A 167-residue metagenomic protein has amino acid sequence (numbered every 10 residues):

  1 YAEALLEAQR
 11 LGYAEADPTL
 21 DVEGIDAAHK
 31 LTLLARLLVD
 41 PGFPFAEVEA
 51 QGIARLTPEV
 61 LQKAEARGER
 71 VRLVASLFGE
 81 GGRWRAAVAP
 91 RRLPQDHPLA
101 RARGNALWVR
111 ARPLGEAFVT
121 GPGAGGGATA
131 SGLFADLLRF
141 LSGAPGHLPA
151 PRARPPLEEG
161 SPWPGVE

Functional and structural regions predicted by a protein language model:
A2-L99, G104-A106: Substrate-binding/catalytic subdomain of NAD(P)-dependent oxidoreductase enzymes
L20-E23, I53-A54, G125, H147 (+1 more regions): Conserved N-terminal alpha-helical segment that immediately precedes and caps sugar-phosphate-binding
G24-A27, G123-G132: Conserved phosphate/anionic-ligand binding catalytic regions in large, soluble enzymes, centered on
I53, G115-A117, G121-G127: Glycine-rich phosphate/pyrophosphate-binding beta-alpha loops
A75, P90, A111, G121-G123: Active-site proximal loops enriched in glycine and acidic residues that flank catalytic Cys/His/Asp and coordinate
G82, P113-E116: Short acidic/polar mixed-charge low-complexity motifs
V109-P113, W163-G165: Short, flexible turn/loop "capping" segments at secondary-structure junctions
G132, L137-E167: A conserved regulatory-domain signal marking ACT and ACT-like small-molecule sensing domains and adjacent regulatory
